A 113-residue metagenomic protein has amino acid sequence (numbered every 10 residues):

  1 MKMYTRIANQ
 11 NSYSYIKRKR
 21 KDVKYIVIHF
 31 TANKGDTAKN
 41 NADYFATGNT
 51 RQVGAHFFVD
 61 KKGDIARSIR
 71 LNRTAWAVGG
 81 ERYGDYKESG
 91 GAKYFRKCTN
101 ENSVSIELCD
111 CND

Functional and structural regions predicted by a protein language model:
K2-D113: Active-site-adjacent loop/helix surface patches within enzyme catalytic domains that shape the substrate-binding cleft
